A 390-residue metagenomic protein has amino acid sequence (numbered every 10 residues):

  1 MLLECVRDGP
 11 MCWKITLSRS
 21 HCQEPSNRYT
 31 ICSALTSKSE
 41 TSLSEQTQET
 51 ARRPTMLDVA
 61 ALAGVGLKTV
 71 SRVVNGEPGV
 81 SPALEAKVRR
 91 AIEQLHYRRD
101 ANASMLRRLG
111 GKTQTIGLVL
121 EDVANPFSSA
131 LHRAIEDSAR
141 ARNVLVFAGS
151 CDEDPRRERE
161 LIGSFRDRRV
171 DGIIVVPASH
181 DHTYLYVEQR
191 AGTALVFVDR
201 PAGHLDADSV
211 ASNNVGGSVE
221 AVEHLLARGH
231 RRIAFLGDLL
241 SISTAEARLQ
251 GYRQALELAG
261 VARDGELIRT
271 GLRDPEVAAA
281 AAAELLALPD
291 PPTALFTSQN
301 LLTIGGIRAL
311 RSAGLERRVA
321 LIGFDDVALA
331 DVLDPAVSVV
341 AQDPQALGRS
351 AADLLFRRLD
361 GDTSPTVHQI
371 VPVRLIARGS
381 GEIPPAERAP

Functional and structural regions predicted by a protein language model:
M1, C5, P10-I15, R19-E49 (+5 more regions): Bacterial carbohydrate/catabolite-sensing allosteric modules
L43-T55, E93-F127, L131-R133, A141-R142 (+1 more regions): N-terminal helix-turn-helix/winged-helix DNA-binding helices and compositionally similar short basic alpha-helical
L57, K68: Residues within helix-turn-helix
A60, S71: The alpha-helix within a helix-turn-helix
E136-H182: Central regulatory/effector-binding core of bacterial HTH transcription factors
